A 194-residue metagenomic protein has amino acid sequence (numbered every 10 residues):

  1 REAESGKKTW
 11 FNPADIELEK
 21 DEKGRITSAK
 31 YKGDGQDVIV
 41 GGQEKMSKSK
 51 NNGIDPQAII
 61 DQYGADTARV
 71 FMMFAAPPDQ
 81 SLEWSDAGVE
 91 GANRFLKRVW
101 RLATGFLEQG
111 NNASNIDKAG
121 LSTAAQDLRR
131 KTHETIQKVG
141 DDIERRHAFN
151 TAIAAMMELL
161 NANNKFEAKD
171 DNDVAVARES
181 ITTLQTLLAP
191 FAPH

Functional and structural regions predicted by a protein language model:
R1-D21, I26-A65, D79-E90: Conserved phosphate-binding loops in nucleotide/dinucleotide-binding enzymes
A58-H194: Helix-rich, typically C-terminal accessory recognition domains appended to large enzymatic cores
